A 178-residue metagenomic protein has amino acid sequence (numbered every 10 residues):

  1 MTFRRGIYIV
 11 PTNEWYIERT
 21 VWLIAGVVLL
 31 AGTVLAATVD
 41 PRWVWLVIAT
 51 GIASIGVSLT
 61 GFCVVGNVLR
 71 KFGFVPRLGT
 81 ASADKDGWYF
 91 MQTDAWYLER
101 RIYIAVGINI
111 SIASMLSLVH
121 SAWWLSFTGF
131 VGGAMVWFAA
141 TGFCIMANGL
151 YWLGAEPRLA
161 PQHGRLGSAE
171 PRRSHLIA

Functional and structural regions predicted by a protein language model:
M1-A178: Membrane-interfacial helix-loop segments of redox and metal-homeostasis proteins, especially TM-loop-TM junctions
